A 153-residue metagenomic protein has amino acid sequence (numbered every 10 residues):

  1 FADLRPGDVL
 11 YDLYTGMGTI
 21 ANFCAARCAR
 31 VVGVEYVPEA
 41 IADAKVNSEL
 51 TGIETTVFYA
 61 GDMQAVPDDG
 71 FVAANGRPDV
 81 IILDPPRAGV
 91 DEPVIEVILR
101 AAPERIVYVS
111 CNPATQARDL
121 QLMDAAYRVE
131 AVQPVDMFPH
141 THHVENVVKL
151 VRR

Functional and structural regions predicted by a protein language model:
F1-R153: Rossmann-like S-adenosyl-L-methionine
